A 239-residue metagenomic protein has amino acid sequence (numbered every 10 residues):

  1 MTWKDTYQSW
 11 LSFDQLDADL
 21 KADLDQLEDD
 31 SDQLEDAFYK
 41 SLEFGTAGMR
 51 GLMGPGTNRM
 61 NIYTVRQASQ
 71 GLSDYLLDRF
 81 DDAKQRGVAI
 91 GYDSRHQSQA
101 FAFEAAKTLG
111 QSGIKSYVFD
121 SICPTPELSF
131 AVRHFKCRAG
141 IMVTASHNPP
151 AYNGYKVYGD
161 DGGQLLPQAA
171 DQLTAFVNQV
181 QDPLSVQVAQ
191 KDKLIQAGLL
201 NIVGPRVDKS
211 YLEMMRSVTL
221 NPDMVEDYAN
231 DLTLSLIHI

Functional and structural regions predicted by a protein language model:
M1-Q67, F176-P183: Cofactor-/ligand-binding subdomain signature composed of acidic, glycine-rich, tryptophan-containing flexible loops
Q8-F13, A83-D160: Ferredoxin-reductase
W10-F13, L27, Y75-R79, S112 (+3 more regions): Change "in soluble alpha/beta enzymes" to "in soluble alpha/beta proteins
Q33-F38, L42, N153-L236: Gly/Ser/Thr-enriched, mixed-charge loops and adjacent short helices that form phosphate/oxyanion-binding elements
M60-S69, Q97, D120, P124 (+1 more regions): Phosphate/oxyanion-binding active-site loops and adjacent basic polyanion-contact surfaces
S69-V88, N221-D231: Glycine-rich phosphate/diphosphate-binding loops that line cofactor/substrate pockets in enzymes
Q70, F103, K107, P126 (+5 more regions): Residues on a specific face of well-ordered alpha-helices
